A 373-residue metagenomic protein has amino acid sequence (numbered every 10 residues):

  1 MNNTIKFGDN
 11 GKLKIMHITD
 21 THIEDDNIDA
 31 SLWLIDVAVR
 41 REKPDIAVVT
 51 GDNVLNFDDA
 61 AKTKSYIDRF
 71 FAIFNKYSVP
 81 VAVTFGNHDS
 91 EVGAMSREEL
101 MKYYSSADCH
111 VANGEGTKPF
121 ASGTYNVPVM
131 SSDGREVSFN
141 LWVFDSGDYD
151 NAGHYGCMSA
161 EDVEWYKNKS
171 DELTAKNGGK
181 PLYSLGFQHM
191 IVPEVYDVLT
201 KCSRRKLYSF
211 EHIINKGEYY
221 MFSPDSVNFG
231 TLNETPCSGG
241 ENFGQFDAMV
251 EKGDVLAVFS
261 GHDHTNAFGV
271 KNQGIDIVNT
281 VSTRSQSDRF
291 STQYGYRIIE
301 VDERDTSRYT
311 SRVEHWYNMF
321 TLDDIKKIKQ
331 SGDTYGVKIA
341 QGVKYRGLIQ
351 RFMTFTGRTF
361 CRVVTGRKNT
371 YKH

Functional and structural regions predicted by a protein language model:
M1-N75: N-terminal active-site segment of His-dependent metallophosphoesterases
N2-F7, Y66-G179, L207-F210, I298-E300: Extended active-site neighborhood of metal-dependent phosphoesterases/phosphodiesterases
N2-T4, V129-M130, G230, P236-C237 (+2 more regions): Binuclear metal-dependent phosphoesterase catalytic core
K12-H22, S138-G147, F187, D276-S282: Active-site-proximal beta-strand elements of phosphoester/diester hydrolases
D20, I35, A47, D52 (+7 more regions): Divalent metal-coordination and catalytic microenvironments
E24-D26, L55-D58, V83-M95, Y149-A152 (+4 more regions): Active-site environment of divalent metal-dependent phosphoester hydrolases
N27-A30, G51-A72, D89-C109, V198 (+1 more regions): Metal-dependent catalytic neighborhoods of phosphoester/phosphodiester hydrolases
E42-I46, N140-W142, H154-D263: His/acidic metal-ligating clusters that form di-metal
